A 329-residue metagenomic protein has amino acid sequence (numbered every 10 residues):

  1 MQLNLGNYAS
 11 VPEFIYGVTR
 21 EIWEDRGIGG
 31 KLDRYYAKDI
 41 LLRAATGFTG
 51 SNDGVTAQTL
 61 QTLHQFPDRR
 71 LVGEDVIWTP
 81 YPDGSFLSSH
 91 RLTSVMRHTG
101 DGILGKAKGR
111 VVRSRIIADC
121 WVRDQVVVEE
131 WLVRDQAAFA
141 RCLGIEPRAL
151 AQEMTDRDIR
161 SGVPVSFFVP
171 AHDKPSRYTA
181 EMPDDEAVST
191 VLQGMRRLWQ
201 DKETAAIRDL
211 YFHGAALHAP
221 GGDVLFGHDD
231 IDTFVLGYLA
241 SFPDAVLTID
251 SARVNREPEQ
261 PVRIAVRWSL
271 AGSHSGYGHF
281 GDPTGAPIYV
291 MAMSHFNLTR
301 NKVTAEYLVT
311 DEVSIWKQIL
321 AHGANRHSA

Functional and structural regions predicted by a protein language model:
M1-A329: C-terminal and inter-domain tail/linker signature
